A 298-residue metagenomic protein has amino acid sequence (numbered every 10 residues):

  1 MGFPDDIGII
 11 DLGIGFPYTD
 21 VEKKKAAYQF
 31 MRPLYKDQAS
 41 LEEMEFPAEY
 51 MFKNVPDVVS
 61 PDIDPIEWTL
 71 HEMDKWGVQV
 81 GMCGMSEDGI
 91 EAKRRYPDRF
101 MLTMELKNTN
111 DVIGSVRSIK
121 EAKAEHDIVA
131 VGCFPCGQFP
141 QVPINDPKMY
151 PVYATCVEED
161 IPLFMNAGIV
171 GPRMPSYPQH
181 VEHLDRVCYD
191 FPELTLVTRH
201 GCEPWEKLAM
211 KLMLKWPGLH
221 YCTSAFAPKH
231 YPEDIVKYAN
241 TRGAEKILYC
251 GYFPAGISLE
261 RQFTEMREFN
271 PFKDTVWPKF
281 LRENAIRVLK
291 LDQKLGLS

Functional and structural regions predicted by a protein language model:
M1-L12, T19-H71, K75, G243-L248 (+1 more regions): Mid-to-C-terminal alpha-helical segments outside catalytic/metal-binding sites
G13, M73, A122, C156 (+4 more regions): Conserved, mostly hydrophobic/aromatic
G13-G15, C83-G84, T103-E105, G132-F134 (+5 more regions): A cross-family glycoside hydrolase active-site/sugar-binding cleft signature
P17-T19, D88-E91, T109-D111, G137-F139 (+4 more regions): Active-site environment of divalent metal-dependent phosphoester hydrolases
D64-E72, D111-A122, E206: Short, acidic/polar
Q79-V80, M85-G171, P178: Active-site gating/metal-coordination segments in enzymes
T109-V152, I235-L291: Ligand-binding grooves and catalytic loops that recognize ribose/phosphate and carbohydrate rings, and esterified lipid
V129-A130, P143-L248, L295-L297: Catalytic pocket-lining loop regions of alpha/beta-barrel enzymes, especially the amidohydrolase/enolase/GH5 lineages
